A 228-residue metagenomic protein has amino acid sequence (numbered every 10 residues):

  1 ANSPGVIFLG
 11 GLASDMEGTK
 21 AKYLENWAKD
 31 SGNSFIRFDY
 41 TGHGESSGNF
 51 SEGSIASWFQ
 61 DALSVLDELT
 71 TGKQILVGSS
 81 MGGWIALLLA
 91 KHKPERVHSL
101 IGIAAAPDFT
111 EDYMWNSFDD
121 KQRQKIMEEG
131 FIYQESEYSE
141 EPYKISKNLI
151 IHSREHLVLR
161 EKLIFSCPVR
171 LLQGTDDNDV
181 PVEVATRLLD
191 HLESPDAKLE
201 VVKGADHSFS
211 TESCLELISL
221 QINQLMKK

Functional and structural regions predicted by a protein language model:
S3-G11: Short beta-strand element of the alpha/beta-hydrolase
L12-E25, E183: The serine-hydrolase catalytic nucleophile loop
A13, Y40-E45, P107, D206: Alpha/beta-hydrolase active-site loop signature
E25-S47: Conserved alpha/beta-hydrolase
G44-L69: Catalytic nucleophile-loop/oxyanion-hole region of alpha/beta-hydrolase and closely related hydrolase-like folds
L69-S80: Alpha/beta-hydrolase fold nucleophile elbow
G83-P94, L100: Short glycine-enriched nucleophile-adjacent loop and the immediately C-terminal alpha-helix near the catalytic center
R96-V201, D206-K228: The alpha/beta-hydrolase serine catalytic core
